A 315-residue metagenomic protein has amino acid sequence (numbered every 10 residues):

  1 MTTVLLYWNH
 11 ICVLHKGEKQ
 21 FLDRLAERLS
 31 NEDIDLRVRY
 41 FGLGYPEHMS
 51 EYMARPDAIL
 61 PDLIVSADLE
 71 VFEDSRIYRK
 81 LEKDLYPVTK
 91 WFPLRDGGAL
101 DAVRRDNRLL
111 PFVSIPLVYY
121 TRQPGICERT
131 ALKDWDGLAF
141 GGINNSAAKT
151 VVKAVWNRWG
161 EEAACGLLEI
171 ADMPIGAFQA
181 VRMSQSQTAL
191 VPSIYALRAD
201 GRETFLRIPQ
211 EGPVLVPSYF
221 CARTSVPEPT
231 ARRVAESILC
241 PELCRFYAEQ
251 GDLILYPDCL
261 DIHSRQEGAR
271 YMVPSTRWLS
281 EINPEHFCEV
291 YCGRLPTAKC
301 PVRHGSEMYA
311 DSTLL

Functional and structural regions predicted by a protein language model:
M1-D74: Early extracytoplasmic/lumenal segment of secretory-pathway proteins
D23-S30, T121-D172: Ligand-binding cleft/hinge of the Venus flytrap
G42, P229, C240-L315: Extracellular/periplasmic juxtamembrane helices and adjacent flexible linkers that interface with membrane partners
P61-L63, R79-V118: A structural signal for short loop-to-beta-strand junctions that line the ligand-binding cleft of periplasmic/secreted
V71, V151-P209: Ligand-binding pocket segment of bilobal, Venus flytrap-like solute-binding proteins
F72-I77, R104-C127, K153, L215-C221: Periplasmic solute-binding protein
L94, D101, S114-P116, G201-T224 (+1 more regions): Periplasmic-binding protein-like
Y119, Q123-D136, S218-L255: Bilobed periplasmic-binding protein/Venus flytrap-like ligand-binding cleft at the lobe interface of extracytoplasmic
